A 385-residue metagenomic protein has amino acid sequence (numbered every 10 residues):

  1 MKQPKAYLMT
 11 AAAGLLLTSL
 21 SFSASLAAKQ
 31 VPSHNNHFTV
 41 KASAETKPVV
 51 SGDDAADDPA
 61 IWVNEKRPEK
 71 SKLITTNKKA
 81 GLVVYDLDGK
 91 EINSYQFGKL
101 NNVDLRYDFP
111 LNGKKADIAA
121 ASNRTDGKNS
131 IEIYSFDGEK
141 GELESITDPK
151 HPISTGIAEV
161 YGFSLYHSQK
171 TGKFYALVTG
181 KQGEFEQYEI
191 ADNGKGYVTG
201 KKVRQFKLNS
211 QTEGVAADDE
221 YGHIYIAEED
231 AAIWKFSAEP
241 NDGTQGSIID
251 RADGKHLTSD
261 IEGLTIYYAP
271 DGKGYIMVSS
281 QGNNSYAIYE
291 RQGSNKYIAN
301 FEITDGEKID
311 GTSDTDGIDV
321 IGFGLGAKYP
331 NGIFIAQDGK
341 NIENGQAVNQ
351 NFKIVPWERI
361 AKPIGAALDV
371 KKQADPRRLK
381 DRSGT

Functional and structural regions predicted by a protein language model:
K2, S21-S23: Intrinsic low-complexity, intrinsically disordered segments enriched in polar/basic residues
K2-A12: Bacterial N-terminal signal peptides that target proteins for export
A11-S21: Bacterial N-terminal signal peptides
L26-T385: Sequence/structural signature of beta-propeller domains
